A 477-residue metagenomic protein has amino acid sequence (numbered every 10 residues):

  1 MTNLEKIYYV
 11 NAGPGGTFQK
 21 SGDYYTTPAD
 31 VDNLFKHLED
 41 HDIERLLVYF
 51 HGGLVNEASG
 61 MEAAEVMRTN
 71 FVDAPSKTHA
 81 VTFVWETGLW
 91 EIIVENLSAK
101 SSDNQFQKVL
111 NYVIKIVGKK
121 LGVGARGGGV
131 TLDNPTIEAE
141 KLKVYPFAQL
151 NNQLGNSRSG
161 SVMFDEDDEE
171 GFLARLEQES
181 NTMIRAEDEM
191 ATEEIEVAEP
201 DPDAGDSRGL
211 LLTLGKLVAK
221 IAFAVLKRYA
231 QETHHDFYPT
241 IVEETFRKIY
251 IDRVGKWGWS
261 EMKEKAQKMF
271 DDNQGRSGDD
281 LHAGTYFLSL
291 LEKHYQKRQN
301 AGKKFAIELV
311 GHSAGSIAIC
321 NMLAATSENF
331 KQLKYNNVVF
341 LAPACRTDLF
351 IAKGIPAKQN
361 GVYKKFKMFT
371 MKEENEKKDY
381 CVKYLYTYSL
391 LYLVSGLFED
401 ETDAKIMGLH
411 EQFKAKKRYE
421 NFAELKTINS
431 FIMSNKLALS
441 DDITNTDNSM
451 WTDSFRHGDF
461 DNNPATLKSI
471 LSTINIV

Functional and structural regions predicted by a protein language model:
M1-T26, T87-M163, E189, I195-A306 (+1 more regions): Lipolytic serine-hydrolase domain surface
G22-L38: A short loop-to-beta-strand scaffold at the N-terminal edge of the catalytic core in hydrolase folds
H37-R45: Proline/glycine-enriched tight loop/beta-turn segments at coil->beta junctions that connect or precede beta-strands
E44-G53: Short beta-strand element of the alpha/beta-hydrolase
L54-G60: Short substrate-entry loop that stabilizes the transition state in hydrolases
E62-T78: Short amphipathic alpha-helix adjacent to the substrate-entry channel of hydrolases
P75-L89: Conserved alpha/beta-hydrolase
L309-G315, I319: Gly/Ala-rich beta-loop-alpha elbow adjacent to hydrolase catalytic centers
